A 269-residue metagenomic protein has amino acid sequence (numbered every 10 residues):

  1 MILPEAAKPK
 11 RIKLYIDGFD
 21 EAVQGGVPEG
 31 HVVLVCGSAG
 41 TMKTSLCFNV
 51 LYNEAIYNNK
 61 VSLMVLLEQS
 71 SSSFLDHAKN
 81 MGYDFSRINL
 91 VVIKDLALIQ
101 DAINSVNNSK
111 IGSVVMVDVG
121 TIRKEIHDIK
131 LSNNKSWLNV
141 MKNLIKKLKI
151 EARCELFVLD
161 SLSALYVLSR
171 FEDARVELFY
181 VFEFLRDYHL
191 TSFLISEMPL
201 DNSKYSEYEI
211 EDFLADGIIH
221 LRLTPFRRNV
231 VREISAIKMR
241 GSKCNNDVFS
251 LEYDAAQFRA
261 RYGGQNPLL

Functional and structural regions predicted by a protein language model:
M1-A6, N245-L269: C-terminal regions of RecA-like/P-loop NTPase motor modules
M1-G18: N-terminal pre-Walker A segment at the start of P-loop NTPase domains
A22-L96: Walker A/P-loop NTP-binding active-site region of P-loop NTPases, recognizing the glycine-rich GxxxxGKT/S
V33, L63-V65, V115-V117, F193 (+1 more regions): Hydrophobic/aromatic beta-strand patches that form the interior of the parallel beta-sheet core in alpha/beta enzyme
M64-E155: Conserved inter-motif catalytic segment of the P-loop NTP-binding fold
E68-S72, N80, T121-K124, L162-A164 (+4 more regions): Conserved nucleotide-binding/hydrolysis micro-motifs of P-loop NTPases
I129-F213: P-loop NTPase motor core
T191, S196-A256: Phosphate-binding/switch region of NTP-binding enzymes
